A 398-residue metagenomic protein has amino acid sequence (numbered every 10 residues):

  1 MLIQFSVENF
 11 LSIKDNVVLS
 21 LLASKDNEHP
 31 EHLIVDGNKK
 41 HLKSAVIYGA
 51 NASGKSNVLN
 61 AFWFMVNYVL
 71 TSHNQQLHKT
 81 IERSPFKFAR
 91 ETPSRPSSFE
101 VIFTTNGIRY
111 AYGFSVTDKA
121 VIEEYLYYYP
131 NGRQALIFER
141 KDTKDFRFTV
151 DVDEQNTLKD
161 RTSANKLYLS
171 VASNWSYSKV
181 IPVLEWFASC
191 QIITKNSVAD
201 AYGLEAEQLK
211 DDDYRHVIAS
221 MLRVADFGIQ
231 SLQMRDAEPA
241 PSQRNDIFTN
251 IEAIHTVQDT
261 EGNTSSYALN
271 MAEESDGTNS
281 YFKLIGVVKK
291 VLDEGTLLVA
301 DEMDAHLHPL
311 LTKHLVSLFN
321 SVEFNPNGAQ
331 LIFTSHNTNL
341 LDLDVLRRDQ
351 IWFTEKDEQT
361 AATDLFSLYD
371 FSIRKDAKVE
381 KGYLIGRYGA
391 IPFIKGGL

Functional and structural regions predicted by a protein language model:
M1-Q4, K313-L398: C-terminal lobe/lid and adjacent interdomain/linker elements of RecA-like ASCE P-loop ATPase modules
L2-N67: Pre-Walker A-like glycine/lysine-rich segment at the N-terminus of P-loop NTPase domains
F10, E302-L307, T338: Conserved Walker B
V35-V46, A50, L59-Y112, T117-V121: Conserved P-loop NTP-binding catalytic core
K40, T92-S94, T104-G107, K289-L292 (+2 more regions): Conserved catalytic network of the ASCE P-loop NTPase/AAA+ motor domain
I47-Y48, P241-K289, D293, L297 (+1 more regions): Conserved ABC ATPase signature
R109, L297-L298: Hydrophobic "anchor" residues on beta-strands that sit immediately upstream of conserved functional sites
A111-P241: Electropositive, glycine-dotted interaction segments that contact anionic polymers or phosphate-rich ligands
